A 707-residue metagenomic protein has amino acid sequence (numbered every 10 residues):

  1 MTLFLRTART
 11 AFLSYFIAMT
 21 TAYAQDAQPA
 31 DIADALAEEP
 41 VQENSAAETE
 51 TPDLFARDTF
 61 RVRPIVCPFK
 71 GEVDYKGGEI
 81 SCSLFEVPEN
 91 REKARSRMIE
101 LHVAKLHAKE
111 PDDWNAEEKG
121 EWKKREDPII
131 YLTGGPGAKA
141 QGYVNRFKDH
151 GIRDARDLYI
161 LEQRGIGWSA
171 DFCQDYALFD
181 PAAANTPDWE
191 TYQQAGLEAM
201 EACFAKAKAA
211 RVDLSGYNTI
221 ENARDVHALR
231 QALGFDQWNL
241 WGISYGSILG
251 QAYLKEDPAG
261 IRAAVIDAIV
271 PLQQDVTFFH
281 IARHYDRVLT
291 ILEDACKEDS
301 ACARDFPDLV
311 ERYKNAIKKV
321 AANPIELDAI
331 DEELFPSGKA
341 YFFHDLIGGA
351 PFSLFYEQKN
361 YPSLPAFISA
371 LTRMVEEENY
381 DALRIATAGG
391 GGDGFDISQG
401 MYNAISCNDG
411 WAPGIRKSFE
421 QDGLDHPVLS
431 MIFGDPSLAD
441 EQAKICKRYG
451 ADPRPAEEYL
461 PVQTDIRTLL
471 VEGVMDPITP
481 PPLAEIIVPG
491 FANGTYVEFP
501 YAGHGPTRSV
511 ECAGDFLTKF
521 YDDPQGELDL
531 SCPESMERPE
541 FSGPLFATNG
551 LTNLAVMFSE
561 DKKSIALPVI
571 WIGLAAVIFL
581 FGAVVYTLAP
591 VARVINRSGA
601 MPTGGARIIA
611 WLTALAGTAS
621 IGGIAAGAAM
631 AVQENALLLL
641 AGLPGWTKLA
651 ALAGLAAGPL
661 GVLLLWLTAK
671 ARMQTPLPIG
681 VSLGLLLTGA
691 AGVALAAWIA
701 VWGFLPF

Functional and structural regions predicted by a protein language model:
Q25-E190, P307-K319, N323, A451-R454 (+7 more regions): Catalytic-loop region of hydrolases
E50-L54, N315-D465, K562-A628, A650-A653: Alpha/beta-hydrolase fold active-site neighborhood
Q174-A184, A252-A316, P351, T372-E376 (+1 more regions): A catalytic-pocket lid/entrance helix-loop region that shapes and gates access to the active site across common
A223-Q237: Conserved acidic catalytic loop of the alpha/beta-hydrolase fold
T464, L470-E472: Short beta-strand/loop motif that positions the catalytic acidic residue of the alpha/beta-hydrolase fold
I478-P482: Conserved alpha/beta-hydrolase "acid-adjacent" motif
A502-E511: Catalytic histidine-centered segment of alpha/beta-hydrolase-like enzymes
A592-F707: Alpha-helical transmembrane segments forming the membrane-embedded cores of inner-membrane proteins across
